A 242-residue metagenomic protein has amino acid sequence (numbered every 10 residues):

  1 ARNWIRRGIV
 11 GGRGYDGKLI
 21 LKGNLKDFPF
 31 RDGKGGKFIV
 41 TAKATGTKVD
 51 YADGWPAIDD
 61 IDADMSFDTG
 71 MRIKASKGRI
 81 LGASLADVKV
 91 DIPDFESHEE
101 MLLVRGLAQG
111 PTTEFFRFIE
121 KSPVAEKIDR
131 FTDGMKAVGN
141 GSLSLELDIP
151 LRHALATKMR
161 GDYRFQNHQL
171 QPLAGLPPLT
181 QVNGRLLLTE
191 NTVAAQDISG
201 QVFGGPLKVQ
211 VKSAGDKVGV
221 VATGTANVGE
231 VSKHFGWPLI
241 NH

Functional and structural regions predicted by a protein language model:
A1-G33, T41-V49, F95-K158, D162-L170 (+2 more regions): Extended amphipathic, helix-rich lipid-handling scaffolds
D32-G36, G54-I58, L155-K158, G175-L179: Short glycine/proline-enriched turns and hinge-like loops at secondary-structure junctions
T47-V104, Q181-R185, T189-Q210, A214-K217 (+1 more regions): Strand-loop-strand
